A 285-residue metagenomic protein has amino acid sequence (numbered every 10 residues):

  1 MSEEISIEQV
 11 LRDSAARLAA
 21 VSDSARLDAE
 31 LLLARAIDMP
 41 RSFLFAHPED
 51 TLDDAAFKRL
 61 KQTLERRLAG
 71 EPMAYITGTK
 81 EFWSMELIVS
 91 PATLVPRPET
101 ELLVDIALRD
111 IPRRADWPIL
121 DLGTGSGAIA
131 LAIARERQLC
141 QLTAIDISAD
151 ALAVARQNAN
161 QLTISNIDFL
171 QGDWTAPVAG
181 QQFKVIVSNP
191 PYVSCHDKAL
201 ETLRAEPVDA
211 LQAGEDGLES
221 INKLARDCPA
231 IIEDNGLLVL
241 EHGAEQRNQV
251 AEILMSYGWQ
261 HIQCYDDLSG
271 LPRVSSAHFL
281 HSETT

Functional and structural regions predicted by a protein language model:
M1-I37, S42-F45: Non-catalytic accessory regions of SAM-dependent methyltransferases
L18, I111, A159, C228 (+1 more regions): Conserved hydrophobic residues forming the short capping helix/wall of the S-adenosyl-L-methionine
L31-R109: Conserved AdoMet
A74, V193, E245: Active-site beta-alpha loop architecture of Rossmann-like, nucleotide-cofactor-dependent enzymes
P98-L200, K223: Conserved SAM/SAH cofactor-binding pocket of Class I
P191-S220: Mobile active-site "lid"/loop adjacent to the S-adenosyl-L-methionine
D216-F279: Conserved Class I SAM-dependent methyltransferase catalytic core
H281-T285: Flexible, glycine-/basic-rich loop-and-beta segments that form/coincide with the SAM-dependent methyltransferase
